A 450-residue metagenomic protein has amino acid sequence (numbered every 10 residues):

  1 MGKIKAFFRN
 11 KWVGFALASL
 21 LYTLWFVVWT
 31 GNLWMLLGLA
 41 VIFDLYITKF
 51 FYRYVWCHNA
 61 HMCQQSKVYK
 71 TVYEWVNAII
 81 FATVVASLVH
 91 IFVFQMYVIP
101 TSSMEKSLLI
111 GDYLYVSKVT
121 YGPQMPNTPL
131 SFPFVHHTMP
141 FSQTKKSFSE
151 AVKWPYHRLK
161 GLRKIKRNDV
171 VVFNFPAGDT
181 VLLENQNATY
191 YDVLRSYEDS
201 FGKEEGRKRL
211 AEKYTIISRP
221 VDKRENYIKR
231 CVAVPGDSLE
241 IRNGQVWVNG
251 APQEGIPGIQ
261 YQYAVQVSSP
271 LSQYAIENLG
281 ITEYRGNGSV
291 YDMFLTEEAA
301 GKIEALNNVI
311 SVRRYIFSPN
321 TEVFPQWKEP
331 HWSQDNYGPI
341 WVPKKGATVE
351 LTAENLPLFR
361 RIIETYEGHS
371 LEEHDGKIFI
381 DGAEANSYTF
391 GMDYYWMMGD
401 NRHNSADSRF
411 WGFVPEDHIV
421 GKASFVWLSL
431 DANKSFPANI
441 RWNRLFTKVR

Functional and structural regions predicted by a protein language model:
M1-R450: Extended hydrophobic leader/signal-anchor segments used for secretion and membrane insertion
